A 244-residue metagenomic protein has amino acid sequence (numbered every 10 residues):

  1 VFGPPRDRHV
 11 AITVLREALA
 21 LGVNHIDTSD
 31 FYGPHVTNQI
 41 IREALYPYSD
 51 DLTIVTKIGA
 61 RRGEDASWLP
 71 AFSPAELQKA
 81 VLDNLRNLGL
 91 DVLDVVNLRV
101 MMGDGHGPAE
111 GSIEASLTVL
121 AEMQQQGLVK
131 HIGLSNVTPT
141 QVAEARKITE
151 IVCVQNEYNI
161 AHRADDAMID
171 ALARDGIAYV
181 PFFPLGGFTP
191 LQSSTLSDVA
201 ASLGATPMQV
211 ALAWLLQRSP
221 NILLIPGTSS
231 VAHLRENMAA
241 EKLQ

Functional and structural regions predicted by a protein language model:
V1-H9, G63-E76, G103-A109: Active-site mouth loops of central-metabolism enzymes
V1-T56: N-terminal binding-site loop/beta-alpha segment at the start of enzyme catalytic domains that lines or forms
P5-A18, F72-L88, T138-E144, A164: Short, acidic/polar
L19-A20, R42-T53, L85-G89, A143-T149 (+1 more regions): Acidic (Asp/Glu)-rich catalytic clusters
I26, L93, I132: Glycine-centered flexible beta-alpha turn that most often forms the glycine-rich phosphate-binding loop
P47-P74, R99: Structural motif corresponding to the early beta-alpha repeats
L85-G107: Active-site groove signature of glycoside hydrolases
M101-Q244: Beta/alpha (TIM)-barrel catalytic core signal, keyed to glycine-rich beta->alpha loops juxtaposed to Asp/Glu that bind
